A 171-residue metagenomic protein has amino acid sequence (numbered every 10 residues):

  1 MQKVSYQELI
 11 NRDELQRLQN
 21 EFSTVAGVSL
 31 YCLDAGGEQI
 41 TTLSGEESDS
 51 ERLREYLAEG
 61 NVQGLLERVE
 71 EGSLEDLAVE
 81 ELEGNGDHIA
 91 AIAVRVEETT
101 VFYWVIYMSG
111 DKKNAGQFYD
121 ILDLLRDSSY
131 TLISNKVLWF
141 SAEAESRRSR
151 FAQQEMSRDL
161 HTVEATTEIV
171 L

Functional and structural regions predicted by a protein language model:
M1, R52-Q63, T100-W104, M156-I169: Short, Lys/Arg-enriched charge-dense amphipathic segments
Q2-G86: Structured interaction and signal-relay segments at domain junctions
Q7-I10, Q117, R158, T162: Catalytic cores of large soluble enzymes that bind and process phosphate-bearing ligands
A26, L30, I133-F140: Long, hydrophobic, amphipathic alpha-helical segments used as structural scaffolds
G37, E51-R52, K112-K113, F140 (+2 more regions): Residue-level detector of alpha-helical recognition elements and their boundaries
E67-K136: Sensory/regulatory domains in signal-transduction proteins
N135-L171: Signal-transducing coiled-coil/dimerization helices and immediately adjacent hinge/linker segments that couple sensory
